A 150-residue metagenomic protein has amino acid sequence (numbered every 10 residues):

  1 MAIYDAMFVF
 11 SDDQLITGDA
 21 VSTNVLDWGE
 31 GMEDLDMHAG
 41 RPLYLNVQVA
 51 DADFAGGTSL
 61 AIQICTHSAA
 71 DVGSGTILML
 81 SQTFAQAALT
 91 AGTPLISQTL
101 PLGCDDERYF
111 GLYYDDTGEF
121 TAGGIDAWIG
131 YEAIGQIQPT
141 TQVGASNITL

Functional and structural regions predicted by a protein language model:
M1-A39: Solvent-exposed, flexible loop/coil segments flanking beta-strands in beta-rich domains
M1-D13, T117-L150: C-terminal interaction-tip segments
E30-M32, A91-L102: Exposed aromatic-hydrophobic patches
G31-D34, P42-F54: Short amphipathic, basic-aromatic surface patches that mediate peripheral association with negatively charged
G40-V47, G103-D126: Noncatalytic modules at the cell exterior or secretory-pathway interfaces, chiefly beta-strand-rich lectin/adhesion
A50-S59, A70-V72, T117-A122: Extended, low-complexity, turn-rich repeat/linker tracts enriched in Gly/Pro/Ser/Thr and Asp/Glu that occur
A61-C65: Beta-strand signatures of extracellular beta-sandwich domains
T76-L89: Solvent-exposed serine/threonine-rich low-complexity stretches and specific carbohydrate-binding patches
